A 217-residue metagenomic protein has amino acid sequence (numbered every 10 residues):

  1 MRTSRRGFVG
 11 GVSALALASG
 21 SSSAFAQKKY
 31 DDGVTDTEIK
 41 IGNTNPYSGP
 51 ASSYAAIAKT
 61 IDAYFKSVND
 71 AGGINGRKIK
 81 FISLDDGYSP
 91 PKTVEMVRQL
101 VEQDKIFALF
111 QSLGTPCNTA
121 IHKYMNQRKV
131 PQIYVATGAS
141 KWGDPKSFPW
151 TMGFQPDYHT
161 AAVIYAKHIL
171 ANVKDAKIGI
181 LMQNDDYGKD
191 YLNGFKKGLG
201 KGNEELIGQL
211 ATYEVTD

Functional and structural regions predicted by a protein language model:
M1-A16: N-terminal secretory signal peptides and thylakoid transit peptides that target proteins across membranes
A26-N43, I74-K78, L170-A176: Immediate post-signal peptide segment of exported/extracytoplasmic ligand-binding proteins
Q27-K29, S53-K59, D70-D144, F154 (+1 more regions): Beta-alpha junction/loop-to-helix N-cap segments that form part of ligand/metal-binding clefts
D31-T35, G42-I61, L84-P90, L113-G114 (+1 more regions): Extracytoplasmic "Venus flytrap"
T44-Y47, A63-A71, L84, Q99-Q103 (+5 more regions): Structured segments of extracytoplasmic/periplasmic soluble domains in secreted or envelope-associated proteins
K92-E95, S140-G143, P149-D217: Extracellular/periplasmic Venus flytrap/periplasmic-binding protein
